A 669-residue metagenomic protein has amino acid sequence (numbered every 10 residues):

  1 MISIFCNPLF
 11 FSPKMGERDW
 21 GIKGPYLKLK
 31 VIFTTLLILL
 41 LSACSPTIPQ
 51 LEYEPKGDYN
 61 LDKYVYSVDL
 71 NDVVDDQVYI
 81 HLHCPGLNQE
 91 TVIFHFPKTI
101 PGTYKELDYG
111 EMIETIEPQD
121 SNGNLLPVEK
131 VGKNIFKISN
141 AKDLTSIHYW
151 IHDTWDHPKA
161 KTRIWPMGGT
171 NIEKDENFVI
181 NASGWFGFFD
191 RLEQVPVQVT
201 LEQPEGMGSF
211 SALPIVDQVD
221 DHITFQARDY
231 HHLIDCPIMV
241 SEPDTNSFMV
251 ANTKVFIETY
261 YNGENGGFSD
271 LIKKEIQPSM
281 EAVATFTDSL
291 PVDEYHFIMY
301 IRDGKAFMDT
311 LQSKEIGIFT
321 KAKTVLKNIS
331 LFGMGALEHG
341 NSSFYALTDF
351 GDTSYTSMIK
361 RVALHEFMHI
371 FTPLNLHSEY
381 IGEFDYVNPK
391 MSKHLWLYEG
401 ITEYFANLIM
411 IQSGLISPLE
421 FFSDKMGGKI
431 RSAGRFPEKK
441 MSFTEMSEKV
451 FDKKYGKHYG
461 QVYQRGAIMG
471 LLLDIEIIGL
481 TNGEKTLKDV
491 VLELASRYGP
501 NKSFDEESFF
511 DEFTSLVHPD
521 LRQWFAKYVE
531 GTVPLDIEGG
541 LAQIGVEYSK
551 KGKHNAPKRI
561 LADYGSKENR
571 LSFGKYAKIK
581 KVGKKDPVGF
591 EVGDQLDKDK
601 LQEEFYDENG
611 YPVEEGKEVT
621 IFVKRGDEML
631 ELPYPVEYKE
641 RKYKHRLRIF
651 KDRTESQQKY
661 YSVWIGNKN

Functional and structural regions predicted by a protein language model:
M15-R18: Glycine-biased, low-complexity coil/linker segments
S42-A43: C-terminal motif of bacterial Sec signal peptides marking the signal peptidase cleavage site
L70-N71, P101-P166, F189: A surface-exposed beta-strand-loop module
V78-G110, G187, E193-P204: Surface-exposed beta-strand/loop patches in extracellular or lumenal glycoproteins
Y109-T115, F188, Q194-P214, F225-H232 (+2 more regions): Zn2+-dependent metallopeptidase catalytic core
H148-D244, K668-N669: Extended, low-hydrophobicity, Ser/Thr/Pro/Gly-biased non-transmembrane segments
D244-H394: Juxtacatalytic substrate-recognition/specificity segment
A406-N407, I416-N669: C-terminal recognition in membrane/secretory proteostasis and scaffolding
